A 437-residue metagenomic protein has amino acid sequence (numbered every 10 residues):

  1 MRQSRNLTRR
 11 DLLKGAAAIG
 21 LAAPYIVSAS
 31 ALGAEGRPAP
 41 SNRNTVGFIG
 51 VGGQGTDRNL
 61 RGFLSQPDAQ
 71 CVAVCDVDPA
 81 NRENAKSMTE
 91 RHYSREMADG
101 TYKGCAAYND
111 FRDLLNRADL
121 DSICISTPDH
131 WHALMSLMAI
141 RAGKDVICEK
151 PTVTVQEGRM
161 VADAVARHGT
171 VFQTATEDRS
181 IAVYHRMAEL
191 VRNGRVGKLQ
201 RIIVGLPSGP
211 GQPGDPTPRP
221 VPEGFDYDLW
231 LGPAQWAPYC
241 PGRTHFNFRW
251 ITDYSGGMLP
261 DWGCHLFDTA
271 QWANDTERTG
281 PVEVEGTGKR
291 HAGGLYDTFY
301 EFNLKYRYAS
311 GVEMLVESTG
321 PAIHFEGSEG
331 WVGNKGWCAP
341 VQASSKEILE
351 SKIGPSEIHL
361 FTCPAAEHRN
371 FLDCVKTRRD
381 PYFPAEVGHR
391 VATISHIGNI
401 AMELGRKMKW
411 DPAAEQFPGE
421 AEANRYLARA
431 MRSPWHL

Functional and structural regions predicted by a protein language model:
R2, G15-P40, D373-L437: C-terminal helix-rich "cap/oligomerization" subdomain common to oxidoreductases
R2-D145, V153, R159-F172: N-terminal glycine-/serine-/threonine-rich beta1-alpha1-beta2 phosphate-ribose binding loop of Rossmann-like
G50, R195-Q212, D226-C240, V282-H291 (+1 more regions): NAD(P)-dependent dehydrogenases' Rossmann-like dinucleotide-binding region
D145, T152-D226: A contiguous active-site-proximal alpha/beta segment in oxidoreductase catalytic domains
T174-T176, T217, T252-P260, G288-G293 (+2 more regions): Active-site rim elements
I181-V204, P216, P260-K289, S395 (+1 more regions): Oxidoreductase and adenylate-handling cofactor-binding alpha/beta cores
D228-S310: Rossmann-like dinucleotide-binding domain that binds NAD(P)(H)
G294, K305-A365: NAD(P)-dinucleotide binding in Rossmann-like oxidoreductases
